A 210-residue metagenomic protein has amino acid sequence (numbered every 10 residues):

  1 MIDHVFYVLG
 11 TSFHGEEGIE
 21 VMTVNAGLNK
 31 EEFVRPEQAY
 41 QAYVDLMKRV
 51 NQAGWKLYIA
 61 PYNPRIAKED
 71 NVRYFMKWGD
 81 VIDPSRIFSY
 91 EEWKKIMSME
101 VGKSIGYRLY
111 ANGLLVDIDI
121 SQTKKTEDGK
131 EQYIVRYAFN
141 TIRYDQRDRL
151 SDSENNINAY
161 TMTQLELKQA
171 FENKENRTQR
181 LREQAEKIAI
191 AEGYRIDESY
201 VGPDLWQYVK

Functional and structural regions predicted by a protein language model:
M1-E16, K103, Y107, N112-D128: Broad, structure-driven detector of short, well-ordered beta-strand segments within folded domains
Y7-I87, E100-G102, D128-K168, E172: Long, charged/polar, surface-exposed segments that mediate recognition or autoinhibition
E92: Short terminal or interdomain "cap/linker" segment that borders an active site or interface and mediates
S153-K210: Hydrophilic extracytoplasmic domains
